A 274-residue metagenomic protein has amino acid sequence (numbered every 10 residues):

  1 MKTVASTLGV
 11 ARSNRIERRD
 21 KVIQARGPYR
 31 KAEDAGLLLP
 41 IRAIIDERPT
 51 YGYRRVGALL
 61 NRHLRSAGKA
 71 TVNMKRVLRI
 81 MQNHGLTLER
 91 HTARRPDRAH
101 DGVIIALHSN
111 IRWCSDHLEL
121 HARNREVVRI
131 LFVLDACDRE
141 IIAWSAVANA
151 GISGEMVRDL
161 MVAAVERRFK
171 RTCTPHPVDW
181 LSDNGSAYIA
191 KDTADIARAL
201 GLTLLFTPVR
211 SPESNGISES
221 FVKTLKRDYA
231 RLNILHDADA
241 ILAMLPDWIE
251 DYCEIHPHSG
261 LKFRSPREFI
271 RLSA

Functional and structural regions predicted by a protein language model:
M1-A274: Charged DNA-binding/catalytic regions of mobile-element recombinases
